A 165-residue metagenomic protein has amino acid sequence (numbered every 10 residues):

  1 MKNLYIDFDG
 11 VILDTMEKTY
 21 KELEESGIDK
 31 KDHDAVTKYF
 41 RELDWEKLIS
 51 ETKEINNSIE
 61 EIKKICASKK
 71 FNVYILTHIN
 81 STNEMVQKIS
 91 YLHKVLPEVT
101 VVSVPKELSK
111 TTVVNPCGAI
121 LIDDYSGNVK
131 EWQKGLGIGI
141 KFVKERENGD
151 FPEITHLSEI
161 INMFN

Functional and structural regions predicted by a protein language model:
M1-E46: Active-site neighborhood of HAD-like aspartate-dependent phosphohydrolases
N3, V104-W132: Conserved Lys-Pro-Asp/Glu-containing loop-to-beta segment of HAD-superfamily phosphomonoesterases, centered on
I49-E54, S58-L92: Substrate-recognition element of Asp-dependent hydrolases with the DxDx(T/V) motif
N72-Y74, V102, I120, I140: A structural signal for isolated positions on well-ordered beta-strands in alpha/beta enzyme cores
Y74-S81, I89, V95-T112: A short, structured active-site edge motif that brings together acidic residues
Y91-S103, F151-N165: Structural recognition of alpha->loop->beta junctions
I120-T155: Acidic, Mg2+-coordinating phosphoryl-transfer loop and its flanking beta/alpha structural elements, shared across
